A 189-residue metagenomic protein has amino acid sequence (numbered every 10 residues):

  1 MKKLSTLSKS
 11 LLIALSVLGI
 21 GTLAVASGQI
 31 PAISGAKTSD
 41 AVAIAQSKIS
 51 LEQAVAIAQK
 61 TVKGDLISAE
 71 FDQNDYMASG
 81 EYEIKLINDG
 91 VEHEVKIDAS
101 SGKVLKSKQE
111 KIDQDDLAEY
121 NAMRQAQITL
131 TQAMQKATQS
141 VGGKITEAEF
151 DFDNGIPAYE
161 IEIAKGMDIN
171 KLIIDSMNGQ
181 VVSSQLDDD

Functional and structural regions predicted by a protein language model:
K2-D189: Long, terminal "pre-/pro-" and other extracytoplasmic accessory regions that lie outside the mature folded/catalytic
